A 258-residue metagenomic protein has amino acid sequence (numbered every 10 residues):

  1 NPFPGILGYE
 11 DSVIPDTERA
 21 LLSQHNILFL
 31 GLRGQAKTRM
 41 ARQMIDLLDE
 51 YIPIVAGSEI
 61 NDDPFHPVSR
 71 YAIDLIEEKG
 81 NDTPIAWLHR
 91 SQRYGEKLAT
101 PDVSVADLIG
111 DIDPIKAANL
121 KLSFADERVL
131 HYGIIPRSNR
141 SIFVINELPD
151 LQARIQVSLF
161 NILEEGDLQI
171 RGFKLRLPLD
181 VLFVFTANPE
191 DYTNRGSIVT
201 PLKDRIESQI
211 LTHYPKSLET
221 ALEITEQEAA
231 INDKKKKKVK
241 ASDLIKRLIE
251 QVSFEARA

Functional and structural regions predicted by a protein language model:
N1, R195-S197, S208-A258: Conserved C-terminal "switch" segment of AAA+ ATPases
N1-Y214: Conserved ASCE/P-loop NTPase catalytic core
